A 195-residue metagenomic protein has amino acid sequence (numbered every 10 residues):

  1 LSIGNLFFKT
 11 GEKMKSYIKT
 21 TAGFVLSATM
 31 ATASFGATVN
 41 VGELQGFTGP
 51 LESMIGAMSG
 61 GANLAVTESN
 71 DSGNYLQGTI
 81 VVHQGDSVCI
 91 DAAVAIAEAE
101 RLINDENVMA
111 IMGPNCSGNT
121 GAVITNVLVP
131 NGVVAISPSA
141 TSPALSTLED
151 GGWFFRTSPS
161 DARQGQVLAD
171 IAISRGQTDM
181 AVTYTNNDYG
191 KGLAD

Functional and structural regions predicted by a protein language model:
L1-K13: Short, Lys/Arg-enriched N-terminal segments with co-localized hydrophobic residues within the first ~10-30 amino acids
M14-F35: Gram-negative bacterial Sec-dependent N-terminal signal peptides
S34-E43, G73-T79, A172-T178: Immediate post-signal peptide segment of exported/extracytoplasmic ligand-binding proteins
N40, S53-G60, S72-L145: Beta-alpha junction/loop-to-helix N-cap segments that form part of ligand/metal-binding clefts
G42-P50: Acidic/histidine-rich, surface-exposed loop or edge segments in extracytoplasmic proteins
F47, V88, T185-N186: Residue-level signal for short, function-critical loop segments
M54-S72, V94, Q164-V167, Y189-D195: Short, solvent-exposed amphipathic alpha-helices that sit in or adjacent to ligand/effector-binding or catalytic
D105-D195: Extracytoplasmic ligand/sensor domains, especially the bilobed periplasmic-binding protein
